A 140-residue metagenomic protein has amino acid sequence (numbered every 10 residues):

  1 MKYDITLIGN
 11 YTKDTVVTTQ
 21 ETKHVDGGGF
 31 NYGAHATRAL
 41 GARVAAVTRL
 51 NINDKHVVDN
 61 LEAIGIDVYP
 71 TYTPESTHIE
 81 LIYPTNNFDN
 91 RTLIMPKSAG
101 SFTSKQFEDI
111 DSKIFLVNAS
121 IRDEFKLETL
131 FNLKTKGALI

Functional and structural regions predicted by a protein language model:
M1-T18: Positively charged, low-complexity intrinsically disordered leader regions
K13-H24, A39-A119, D123-E124, E128-L139: Conserved N-terminal subdomain of the carbohydrate kinase-like
K23-H35: Short catalytic helix/loop segments, enriched in acidic residues and glycine and frequently bearing histidine
